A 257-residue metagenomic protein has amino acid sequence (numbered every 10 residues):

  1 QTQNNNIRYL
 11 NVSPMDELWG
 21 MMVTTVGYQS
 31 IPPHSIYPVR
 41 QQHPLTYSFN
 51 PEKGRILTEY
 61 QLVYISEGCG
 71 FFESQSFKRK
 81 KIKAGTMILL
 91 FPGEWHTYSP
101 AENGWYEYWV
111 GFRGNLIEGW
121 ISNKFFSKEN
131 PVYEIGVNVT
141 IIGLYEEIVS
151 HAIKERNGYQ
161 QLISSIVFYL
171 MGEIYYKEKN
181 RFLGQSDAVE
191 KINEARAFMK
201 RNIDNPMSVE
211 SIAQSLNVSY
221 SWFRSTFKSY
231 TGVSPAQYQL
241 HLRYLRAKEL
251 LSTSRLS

Functional and structural regions predicted by a protein language model:
Q1-F71, S76-K80: Generic protein-terminus/edge-of-domain signal
N11, G119-R181, A197: Amphipathic alpha-helical segments enriched in hydrophobic/aromatic residues interleaved with Lys/Arg
I65-G68, T140-E155, K191-N202, R246 (+1 more regions): Solvent-exposed, amphipathic alpha-helical segments
S76-F91: Short acidic-glycine-tyrosine-enriched beta hairpin
R79, P92-L116: Ligand-binding loop in jelly-roll beta-barrel domains
N138, I142, Q160, S164 (+3 more regions): Short, structured helix-loop boundary elements
E194, F198-R246, L250-L256: Basic/polar phosphate-binding segments, predominantly the helix-turn-helix DNA-binding elements of transcriptional
